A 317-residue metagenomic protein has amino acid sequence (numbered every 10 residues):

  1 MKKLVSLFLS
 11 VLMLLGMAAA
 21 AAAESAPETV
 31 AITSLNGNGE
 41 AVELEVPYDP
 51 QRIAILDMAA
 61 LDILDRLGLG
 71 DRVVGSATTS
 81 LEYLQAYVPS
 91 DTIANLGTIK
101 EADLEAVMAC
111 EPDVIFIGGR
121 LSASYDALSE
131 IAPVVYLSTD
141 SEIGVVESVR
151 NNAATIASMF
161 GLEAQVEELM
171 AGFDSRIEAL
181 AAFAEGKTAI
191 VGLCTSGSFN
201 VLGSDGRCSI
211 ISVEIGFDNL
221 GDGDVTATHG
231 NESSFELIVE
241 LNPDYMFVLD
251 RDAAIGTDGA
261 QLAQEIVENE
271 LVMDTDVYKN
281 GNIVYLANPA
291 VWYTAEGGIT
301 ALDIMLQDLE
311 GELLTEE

Functional and structural regions predicted by a protein language model:
M1-L9: Positively charged n-region of N-terminal signal peptides that target proteins for export
K3-L4, A19-A59, E163-V191, A253-A260 (+1 more regions): Bacterial Sec-exported substrate-binding components of ABC uptake systems
I32, R52, E147, S158 (+1 more regions): Structured C-terminal subdomain patch of bacterial secreted/periplasmic proteins
E40-L44, L61-R66, L81-A86, G197-G203 (+2 more regions): Short, solvent-exposed loop/turn elements at domain surfaces
R52-A106: A short, structured surface patch at a secondary-structure boundary
Q85-D140, T188, C194-S196, N200-L286: Binding-cleft/active-site segments that stabilize strongly anionic ligands or cofactors
S124-S196, N282, V291-E317: Extracytoplasmic substrate-binding proteins
